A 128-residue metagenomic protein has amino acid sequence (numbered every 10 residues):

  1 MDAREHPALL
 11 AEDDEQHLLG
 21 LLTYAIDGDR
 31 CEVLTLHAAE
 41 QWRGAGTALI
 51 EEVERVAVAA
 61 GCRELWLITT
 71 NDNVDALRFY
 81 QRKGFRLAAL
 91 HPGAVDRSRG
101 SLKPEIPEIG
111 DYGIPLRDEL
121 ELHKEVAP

Functional and structural regions predicted by a protein language model:
M1-Q41, T47-E51, R117, E125-V126: Acetyl-CoA-dependent GNAT
H37, V53-E54, G61, G84: Conserved functional loop/turn residues at catalytic and ligand-binding sites
R43-A57, V74, R78-R82: Conserved acetyl-CoA-binding loop-helix of GNAT-fold acetyltransferases
A57-T69: Conserved GNAT acetyl-CoA-binding A-motif
L67-A76, A88, P92-R99: Conserved beta-strand-loop-alpha-helix junction that forms the acyl-donor binding cleft
E105-G113: Short, P/G- and charge-enriched loop/turn segments at secondary-structure junctions
